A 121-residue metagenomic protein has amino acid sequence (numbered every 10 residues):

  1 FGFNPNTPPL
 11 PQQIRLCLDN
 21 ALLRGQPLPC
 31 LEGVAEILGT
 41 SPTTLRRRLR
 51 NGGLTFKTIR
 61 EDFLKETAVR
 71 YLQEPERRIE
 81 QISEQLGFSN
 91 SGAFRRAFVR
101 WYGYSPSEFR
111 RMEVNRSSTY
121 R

Functional and structural regions predicted by a protein language model:
F1-R121: Extended mid-to-C-terminal alpha-helical interaction segments
